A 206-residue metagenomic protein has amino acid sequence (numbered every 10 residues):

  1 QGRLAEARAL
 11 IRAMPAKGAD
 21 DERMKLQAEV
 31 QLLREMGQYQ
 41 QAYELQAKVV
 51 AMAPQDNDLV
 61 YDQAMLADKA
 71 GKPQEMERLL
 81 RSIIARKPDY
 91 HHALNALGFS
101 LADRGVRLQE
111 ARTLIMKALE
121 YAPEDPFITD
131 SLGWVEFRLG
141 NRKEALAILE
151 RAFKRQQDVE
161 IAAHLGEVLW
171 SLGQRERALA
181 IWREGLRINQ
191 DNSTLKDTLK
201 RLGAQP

Functional and structural regions predicted by a protein language model:
Q1-P206: Alpha-solenoid helical repeat scaffolds
